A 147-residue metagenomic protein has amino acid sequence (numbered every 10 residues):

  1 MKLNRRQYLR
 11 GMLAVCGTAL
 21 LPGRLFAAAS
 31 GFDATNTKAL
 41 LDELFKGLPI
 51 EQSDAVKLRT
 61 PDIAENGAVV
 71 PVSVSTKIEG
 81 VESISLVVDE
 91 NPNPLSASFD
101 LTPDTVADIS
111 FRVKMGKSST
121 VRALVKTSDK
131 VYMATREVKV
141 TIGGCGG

Functional and structural regions predicted by a protein language model:
M1-A19: N-terminal secretory signal peptides and thylakoid transit peptides that target proteins across membranes
A28-I63, A97-F99: Transition segment at domain starts
R59, P71-K77: Short edge beta-strand/loop segments characteristic of extracellular beta-sandwich folds
E90-M115: An anionic, turn-rich surface loop/hairpin at beta-sheet edges that serves as a generic interaction/coordination patch
G116-T120: Extracellular Ig-like/FN3 beta-sandwich strand-entry sites
S128-A134: Short acidic/polar inter-strand loop motif in beta-rich domains
E137-G143: Short beta-strand edge segments in extracellular beta-sheet folds
